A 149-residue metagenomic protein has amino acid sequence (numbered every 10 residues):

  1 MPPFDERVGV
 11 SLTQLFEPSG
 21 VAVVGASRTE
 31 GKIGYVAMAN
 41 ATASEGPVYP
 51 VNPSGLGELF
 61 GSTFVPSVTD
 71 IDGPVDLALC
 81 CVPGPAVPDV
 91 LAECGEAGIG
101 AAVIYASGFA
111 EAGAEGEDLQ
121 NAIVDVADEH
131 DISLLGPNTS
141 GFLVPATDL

Functional and structural regions predicted by a protein language model:
M1-L149: Catalytic-core regions of core metabolic enzymes, especially those transforming organic acids/acyl-group intermediates
